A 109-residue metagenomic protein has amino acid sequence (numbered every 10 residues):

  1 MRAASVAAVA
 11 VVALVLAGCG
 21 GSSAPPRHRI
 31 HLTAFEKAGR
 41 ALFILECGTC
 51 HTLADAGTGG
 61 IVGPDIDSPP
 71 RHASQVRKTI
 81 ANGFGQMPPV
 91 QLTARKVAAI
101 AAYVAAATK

Functional and structural regions predicted by a protein language model:
M1-V9: Bacterial N-terminal signal peptides that target proteins for export
V15-G18: C-terminal motif of bacterial Sec signal peptides marking the signal peptidase cleavage site
G20-L42, K109: Electrostatic cytochrome c docking/interface patches
S22, Q91-K109: C-terminal capping alpha-helices of c-type cytochrome domains
E36-R40, T52-Q86: Gly/Gly-Pro-rich "capping" loops immediately C-terminal to redox-active cysteine motifs in periplasmic/lumenal
G39, I44-A54, I100-Y103: The canonical Cys-X-X-Cys-His
